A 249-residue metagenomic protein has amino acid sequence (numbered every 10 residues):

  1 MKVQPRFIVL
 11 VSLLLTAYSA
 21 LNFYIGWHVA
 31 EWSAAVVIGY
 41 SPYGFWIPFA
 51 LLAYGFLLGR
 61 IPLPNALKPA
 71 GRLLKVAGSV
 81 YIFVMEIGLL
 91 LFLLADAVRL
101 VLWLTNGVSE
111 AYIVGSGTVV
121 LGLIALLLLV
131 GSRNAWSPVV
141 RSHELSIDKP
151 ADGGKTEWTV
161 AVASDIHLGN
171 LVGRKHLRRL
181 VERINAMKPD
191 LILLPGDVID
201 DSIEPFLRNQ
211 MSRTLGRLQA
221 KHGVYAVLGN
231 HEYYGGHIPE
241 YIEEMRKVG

Functional and structural regions predicted by a protein language model:
M1-W136: Non-catalytic terminal accessory segments
Y81-F83, S132-P138, L228-P239: Hydrophobic transmembrane alpha-helix bundles
V114-G115, I124-P150, N170-K175, G236: Hydrophobic alpha-helical transmembrane segments in integral membrane proteins
S146-G249: Soluble catalytic domains of enzymes that build or remodel membrane lipids, polysaccharides, and related
